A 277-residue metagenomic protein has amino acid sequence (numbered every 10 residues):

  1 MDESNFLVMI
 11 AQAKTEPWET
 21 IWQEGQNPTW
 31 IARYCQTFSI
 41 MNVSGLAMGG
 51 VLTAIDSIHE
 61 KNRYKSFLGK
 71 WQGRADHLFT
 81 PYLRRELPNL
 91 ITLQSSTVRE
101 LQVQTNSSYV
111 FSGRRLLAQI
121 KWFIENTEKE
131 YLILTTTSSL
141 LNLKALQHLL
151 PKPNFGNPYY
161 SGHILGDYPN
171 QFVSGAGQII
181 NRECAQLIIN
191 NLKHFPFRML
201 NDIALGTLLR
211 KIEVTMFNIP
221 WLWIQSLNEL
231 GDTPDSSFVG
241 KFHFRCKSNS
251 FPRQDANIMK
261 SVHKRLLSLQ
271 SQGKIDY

Functional and structural regions predicted by a protein language model:
M1-T20: N-proximal low-complexity "stem/linker" segments adjacent to membrane-targeting elements
E3, W22-T37: Short, acidic, metal-binding catalytic loop of nucleotide-sugar glycosyltransferases
S39-E130, L140-K144, Y168: Active-site-proximal specificity loops/subdomain of glycosyltransferases
E130, I180-M199, L208-T215: Aromatic-glycine-rich donor-binding/catalytic loop that engages nucleotide-sugar donors across glycosyltransferases
Y131-T135: Short aromatic-hydrophobic micro-motifs that form the base-stacking/packing surface for donor nucleotide recognition
S139-N170: Conserved donor-nucleotide/metal-binding helix-loop-beta segment in metal-dependent transferases, i.e., the alpha-helix
N142-K144, P169, V173-N190: Conserved nucleotide-sugar donor-binding and metal-coordinating catalytic region shared by glycosyltransferases
P196-Y277: C-terminal catalytic/acceptor-binding lobe
